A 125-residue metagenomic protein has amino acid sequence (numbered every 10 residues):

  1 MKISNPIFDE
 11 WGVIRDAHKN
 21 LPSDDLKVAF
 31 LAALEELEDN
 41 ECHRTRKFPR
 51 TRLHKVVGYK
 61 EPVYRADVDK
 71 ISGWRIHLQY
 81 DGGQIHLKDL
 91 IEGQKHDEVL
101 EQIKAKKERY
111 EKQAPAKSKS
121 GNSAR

Functional and structural regions predicted by a protein language model:
M1-W74, Y80-R125: Basic, Lys/Arg-enriched alpha-helical interface segments
